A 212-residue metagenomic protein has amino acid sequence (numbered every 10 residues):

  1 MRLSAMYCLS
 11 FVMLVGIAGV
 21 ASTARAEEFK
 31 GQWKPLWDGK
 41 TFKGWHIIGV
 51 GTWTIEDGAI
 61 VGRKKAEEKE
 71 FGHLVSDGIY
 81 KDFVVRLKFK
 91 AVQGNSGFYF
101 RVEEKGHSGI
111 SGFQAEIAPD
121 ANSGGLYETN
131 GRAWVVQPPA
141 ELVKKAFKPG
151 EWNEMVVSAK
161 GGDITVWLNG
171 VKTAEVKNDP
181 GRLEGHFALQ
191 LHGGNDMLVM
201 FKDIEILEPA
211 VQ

Functional and structural regions predicted by a protein language model:
M1-Y7: Positively charged n-region of N-terminal signal peptides that target proteins for export
C8-G19: Bacterial N-terminal signal peptides
S22-Q212: Carbohydrate-interacting regions of secretory-pathway proteins
